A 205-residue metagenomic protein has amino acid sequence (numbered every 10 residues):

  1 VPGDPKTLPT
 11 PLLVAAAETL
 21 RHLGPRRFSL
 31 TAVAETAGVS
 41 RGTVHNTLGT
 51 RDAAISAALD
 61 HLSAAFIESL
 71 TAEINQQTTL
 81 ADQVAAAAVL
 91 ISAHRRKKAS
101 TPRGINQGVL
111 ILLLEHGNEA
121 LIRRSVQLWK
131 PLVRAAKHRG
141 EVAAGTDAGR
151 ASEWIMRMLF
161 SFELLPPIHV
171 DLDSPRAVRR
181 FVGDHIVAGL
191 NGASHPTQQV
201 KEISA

Functional and structural regions predicted by a protein language model:
P5-L8, S125, W129, A148-I155 (+1 more regions): Short amphipathic alpha-helix in the helical subdomain of ABC transporter nucleotide-binding domains
T7-T19, V33, A54, A58-F66 (+2 more regions): Generic hydrophobic, amphipathic alpha-helix propensity
P11, A32, H61, D82-L90 (+2 more regions): Amphipathic alpha-helical interaction segments
P11, T19-A53, A57: Helix-turn-helix
A57, E68-T101, L114, S152-I155: Hydrophobic alpha-helical connector segments
I67, L113-E141, G149-E153: Amphipathic alpha-helical packing segments from all-alpha helical-bundle domains
A81-Q107, E119-K130, V187, N191: Helical hydrophobic small-molecule/effector-binding pocket
A93, Q127-R139, M158, L164-A205: C-terminal peripheral helix-coil segments that are non-catalytic and often amphipathic
